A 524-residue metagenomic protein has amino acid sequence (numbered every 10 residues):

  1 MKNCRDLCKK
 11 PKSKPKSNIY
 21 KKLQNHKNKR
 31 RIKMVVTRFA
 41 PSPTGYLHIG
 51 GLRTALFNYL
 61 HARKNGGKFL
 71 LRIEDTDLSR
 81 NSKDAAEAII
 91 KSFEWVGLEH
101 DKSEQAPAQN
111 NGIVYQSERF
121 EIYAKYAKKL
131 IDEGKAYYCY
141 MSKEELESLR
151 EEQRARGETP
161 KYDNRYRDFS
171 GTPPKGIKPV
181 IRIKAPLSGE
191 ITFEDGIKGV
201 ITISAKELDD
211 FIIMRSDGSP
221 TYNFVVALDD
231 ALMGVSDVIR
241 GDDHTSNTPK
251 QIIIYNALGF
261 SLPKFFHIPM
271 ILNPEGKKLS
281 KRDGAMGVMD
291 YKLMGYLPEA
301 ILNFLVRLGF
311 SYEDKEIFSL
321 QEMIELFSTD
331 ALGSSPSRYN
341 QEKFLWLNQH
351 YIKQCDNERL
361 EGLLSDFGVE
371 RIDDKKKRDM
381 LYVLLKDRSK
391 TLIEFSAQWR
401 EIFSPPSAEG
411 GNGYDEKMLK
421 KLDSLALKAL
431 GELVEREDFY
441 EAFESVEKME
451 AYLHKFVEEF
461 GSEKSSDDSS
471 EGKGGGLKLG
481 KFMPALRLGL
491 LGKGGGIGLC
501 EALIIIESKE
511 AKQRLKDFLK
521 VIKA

Functional and structural regions predicted by a protein language model:
R5-N28, S407-G413, S462-G475: Intrinsically disordered, low-complexity terminal tails and inter-domain linkers enriched for S/T/G/P/D/E
N28, K33-R154, N247-F260, A300: N-terminal Rossmann-like or analogous alpha/beta NTP/dinucleotide-binding catalytic cores that position adenine
N58, I89, L130, G134 (+8 more regions): Residue-level signal for inorganic ion chemistry
A136-H267, L272-L279, G287, Y312 (+1 more regions): Active-site cores that bind ATP or allylic diphosphates and position pyrophosphate for catalysis
L258-K264, I268-A408, L491-A524: Catalytic adenosine-cofactor/nucleotide-binding cores of aminoacyl-tRNA synthetases and other
N357-G461, G474-G475: Small-residue-rich helix-loop
E447-D467, E471-I522: Charged substrate- and nucleic-acid-binding regions of tRNA-handling and nucleotidyl-transfer enzymes, centered on
